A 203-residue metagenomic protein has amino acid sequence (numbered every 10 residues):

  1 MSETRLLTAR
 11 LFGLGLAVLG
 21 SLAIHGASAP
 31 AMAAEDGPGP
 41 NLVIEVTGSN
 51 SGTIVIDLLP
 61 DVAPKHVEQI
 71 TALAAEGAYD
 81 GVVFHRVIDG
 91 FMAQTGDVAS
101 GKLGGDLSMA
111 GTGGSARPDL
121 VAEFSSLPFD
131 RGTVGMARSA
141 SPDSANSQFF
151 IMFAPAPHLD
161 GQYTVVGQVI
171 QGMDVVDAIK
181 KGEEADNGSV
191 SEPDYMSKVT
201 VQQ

Functional and structural regions predicted by a protein language model:
S2-A9, G13-Q203: Cyclophilin-like peptidyl-prolyl cis-trans isomerases
